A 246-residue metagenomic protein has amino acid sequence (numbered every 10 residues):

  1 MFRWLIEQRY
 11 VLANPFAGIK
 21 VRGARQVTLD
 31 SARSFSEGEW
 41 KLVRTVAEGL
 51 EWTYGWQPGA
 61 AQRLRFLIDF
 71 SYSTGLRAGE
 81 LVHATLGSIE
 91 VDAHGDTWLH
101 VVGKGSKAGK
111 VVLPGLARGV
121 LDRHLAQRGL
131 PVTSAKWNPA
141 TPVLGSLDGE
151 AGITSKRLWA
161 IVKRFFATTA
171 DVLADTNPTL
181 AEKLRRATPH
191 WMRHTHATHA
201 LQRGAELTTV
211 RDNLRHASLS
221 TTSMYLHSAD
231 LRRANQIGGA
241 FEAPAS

Functional and structural regions predicted by a protein language model:
M1-S246: Conserved catalytic core of the tyrosine transesterase superfamily
